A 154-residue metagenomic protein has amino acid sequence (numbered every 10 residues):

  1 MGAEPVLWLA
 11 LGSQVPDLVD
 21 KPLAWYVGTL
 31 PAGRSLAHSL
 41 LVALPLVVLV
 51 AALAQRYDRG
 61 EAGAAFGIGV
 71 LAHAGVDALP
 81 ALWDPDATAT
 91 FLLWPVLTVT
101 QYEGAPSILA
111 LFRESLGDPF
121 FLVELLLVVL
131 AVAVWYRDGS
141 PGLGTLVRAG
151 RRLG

Functional and structural regions predicted by a protein language model:
M1-G154: N-terminal membrane-targeting hydrophobic helices
